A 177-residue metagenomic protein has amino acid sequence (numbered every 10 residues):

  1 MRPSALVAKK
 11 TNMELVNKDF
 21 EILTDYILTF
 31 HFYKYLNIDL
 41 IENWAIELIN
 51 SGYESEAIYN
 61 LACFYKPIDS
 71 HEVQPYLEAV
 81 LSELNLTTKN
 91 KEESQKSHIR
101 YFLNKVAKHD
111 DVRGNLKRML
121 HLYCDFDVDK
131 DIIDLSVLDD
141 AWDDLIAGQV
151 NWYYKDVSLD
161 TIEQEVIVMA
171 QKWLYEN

Functional and structural regions predicted by a protein language model:
M1-K9: Short, low-complexity, charge-dense intrinsically disordered segments
K10-N177: Acidic, Ser/Pro/Thr-rich low-complexity regulatory regions and the short amphipathic helical interaction modules they
